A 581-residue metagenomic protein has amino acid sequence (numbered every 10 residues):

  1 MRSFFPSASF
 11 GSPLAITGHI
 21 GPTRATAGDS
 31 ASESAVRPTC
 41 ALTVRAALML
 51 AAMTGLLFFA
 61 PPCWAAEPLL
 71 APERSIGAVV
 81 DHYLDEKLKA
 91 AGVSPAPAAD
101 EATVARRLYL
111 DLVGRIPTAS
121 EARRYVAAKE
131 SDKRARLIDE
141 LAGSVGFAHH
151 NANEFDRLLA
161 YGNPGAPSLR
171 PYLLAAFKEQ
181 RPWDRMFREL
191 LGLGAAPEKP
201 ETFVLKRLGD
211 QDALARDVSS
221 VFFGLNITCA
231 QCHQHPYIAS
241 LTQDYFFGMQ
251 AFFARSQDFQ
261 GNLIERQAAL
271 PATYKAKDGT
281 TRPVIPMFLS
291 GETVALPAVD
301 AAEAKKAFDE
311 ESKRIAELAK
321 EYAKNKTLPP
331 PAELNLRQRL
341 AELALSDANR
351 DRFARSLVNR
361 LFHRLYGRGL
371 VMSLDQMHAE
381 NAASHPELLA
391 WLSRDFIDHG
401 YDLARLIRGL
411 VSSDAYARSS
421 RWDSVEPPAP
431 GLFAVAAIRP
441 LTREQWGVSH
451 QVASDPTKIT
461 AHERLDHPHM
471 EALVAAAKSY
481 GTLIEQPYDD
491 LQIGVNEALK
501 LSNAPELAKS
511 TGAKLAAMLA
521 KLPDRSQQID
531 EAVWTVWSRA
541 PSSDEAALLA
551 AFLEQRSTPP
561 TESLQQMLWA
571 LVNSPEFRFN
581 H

Functional and structural regions predicted by a protein language model:
F4-F5, F10, F58-F59: Aromatic (phenylalanine/tyrosine) cluster motif
G11, G18-G21, A25-D29, G55: Residue-identity detector for glycine
R45-P62: Bacterial N-terminal signal peptides
A66-R282, R352-S393, L403, I407-L519 (+2 more regions): Short, structured secondary-structure elements that scaffold catalytic or ligand/cofactor-binding regions
A295-P330, E342-L343: Long, low-complexity, polar/charged, intrinsically disordered or flexibly structured peripheral segments
K313-R314, T327-L357, H363-L365: Structured secondary-structure scaffolds
